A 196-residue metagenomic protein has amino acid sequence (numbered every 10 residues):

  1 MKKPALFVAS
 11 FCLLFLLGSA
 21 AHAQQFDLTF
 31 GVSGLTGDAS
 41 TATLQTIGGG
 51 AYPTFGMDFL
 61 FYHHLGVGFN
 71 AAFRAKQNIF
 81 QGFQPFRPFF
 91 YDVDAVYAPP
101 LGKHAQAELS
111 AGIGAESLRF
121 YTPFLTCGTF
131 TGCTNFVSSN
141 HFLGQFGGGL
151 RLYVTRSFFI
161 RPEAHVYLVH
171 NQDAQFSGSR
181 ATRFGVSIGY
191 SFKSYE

Functional and structural regions predicted by a protein language model:
M1-A9: Bacterial N-terminal signal peptides that target proteins for export
V8-G18: Bacterial N-terminal signal peptides
S19-A23: Sec/Tat signal peptide C-region and signal peptidase I cleavage site
D27, G56-F130, H141-G144, L152-R156 (+2 more regions): Gram-negative (and chloroplast) outer-membrane scaffold detector with strong preference for beta-barrel transmembrane
V32-G34, F130-T134, G144: Gram-negative and organellar
S33-T54, S139-N140: Surface-exposed strand-loop-strand hairpins of Gram-negative outer-membrane beta-barrel proteins
S40-T43, N78-Q84, F130-F136, N171-F176: Extracellular loop and loop/strand-boundary signature of outer-membrane beta-barrel proteins
A164-H165: Internal, hydrophobic beta-strand segments that form the core of beta-sheet-rich folds
